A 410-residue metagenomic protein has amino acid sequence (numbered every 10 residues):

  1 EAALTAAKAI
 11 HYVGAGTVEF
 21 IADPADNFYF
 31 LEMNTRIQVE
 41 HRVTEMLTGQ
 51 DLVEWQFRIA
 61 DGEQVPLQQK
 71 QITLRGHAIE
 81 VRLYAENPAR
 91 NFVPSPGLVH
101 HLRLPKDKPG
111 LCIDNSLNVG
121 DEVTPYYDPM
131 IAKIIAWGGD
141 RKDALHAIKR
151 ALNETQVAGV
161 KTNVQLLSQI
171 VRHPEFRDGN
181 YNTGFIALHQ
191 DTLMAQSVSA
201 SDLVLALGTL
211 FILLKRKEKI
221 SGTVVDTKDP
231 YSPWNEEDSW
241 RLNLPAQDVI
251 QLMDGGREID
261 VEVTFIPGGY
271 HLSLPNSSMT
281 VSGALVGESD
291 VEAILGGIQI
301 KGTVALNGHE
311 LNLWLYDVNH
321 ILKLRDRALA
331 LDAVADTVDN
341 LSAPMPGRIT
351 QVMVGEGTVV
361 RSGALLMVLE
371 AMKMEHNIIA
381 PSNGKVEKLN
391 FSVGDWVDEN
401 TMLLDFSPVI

Functional and structural regions predicted by a protein language model:
A3, I21, Q38, R42-S278 (+1 more regions): Catalytic cores of soluble metabolic enzymes centered on carboxylation/carboxyl-transfer
K8-A15, G62-K70, I300-K301: Active-site phosphate-binding and catalytic loops of NTP-dependent enzymes
Y12-Q38: Conserved metal-phosphate-binding beta-hairpin within the catalytic cores of diverse ATP-dependent phosphoryl-transfer
F20-A22, K70-T73, N91, V123-Y126 (+8 more regions): Replace "in large, NTP-powered and nucleic-acid-processing enzymes" with "in large, NTP-powered factors and other
Q69-R75, F185, Q190, V318-A343: Long, charged amphipathic helices and adjacent flexible linkers at domain junctions
E80, R90, L295-L324: Structured, non-catalytic alpha/beta "coupling" segments that mediate domain-domain communication and provide generic
M279-G297: A conserved acidic, glycine/proline-rich C-terminal tail/linker
L331-I410: Structured functional modules or segments
